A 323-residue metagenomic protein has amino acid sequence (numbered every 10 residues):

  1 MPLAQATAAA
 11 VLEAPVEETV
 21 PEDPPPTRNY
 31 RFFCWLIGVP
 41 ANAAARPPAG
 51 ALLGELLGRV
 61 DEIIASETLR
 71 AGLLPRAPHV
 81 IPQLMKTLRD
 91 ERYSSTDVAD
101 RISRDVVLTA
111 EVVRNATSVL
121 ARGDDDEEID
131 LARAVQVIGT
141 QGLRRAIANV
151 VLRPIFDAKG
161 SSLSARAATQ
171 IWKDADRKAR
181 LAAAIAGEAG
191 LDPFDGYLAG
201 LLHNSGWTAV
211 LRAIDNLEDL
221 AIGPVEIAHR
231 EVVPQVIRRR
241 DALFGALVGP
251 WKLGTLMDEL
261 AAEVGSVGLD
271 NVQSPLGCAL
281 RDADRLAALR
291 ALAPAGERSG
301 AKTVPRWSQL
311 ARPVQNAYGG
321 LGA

Functional and structural regions predicted by a protein language model:
M1-L202, W207-N216, I227-A323: Conserved alpha-helical "signature site" that marks functionally important helical segments or helix/loop junctions
L220-I222: Catalytic or ion-translocation cores adjacent to nucleophile or general acid/base/metal-coordination motifs in diverse
